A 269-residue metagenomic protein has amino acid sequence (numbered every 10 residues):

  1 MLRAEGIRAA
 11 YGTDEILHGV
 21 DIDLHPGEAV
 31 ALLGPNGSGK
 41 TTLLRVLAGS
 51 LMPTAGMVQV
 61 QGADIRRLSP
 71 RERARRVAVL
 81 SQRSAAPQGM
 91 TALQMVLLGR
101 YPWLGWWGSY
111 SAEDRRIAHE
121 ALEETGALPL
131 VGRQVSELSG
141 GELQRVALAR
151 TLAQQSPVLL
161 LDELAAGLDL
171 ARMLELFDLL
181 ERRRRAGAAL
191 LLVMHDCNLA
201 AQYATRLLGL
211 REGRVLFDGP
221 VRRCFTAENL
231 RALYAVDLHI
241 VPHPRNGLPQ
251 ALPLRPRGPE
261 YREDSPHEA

Functional and structural regions predicted by a protein language model:
L2, L17-G19: Conserved structural motif at the start of ABC-family nucleotide-binding domains
L33-P35: The feature captures the beta-strand-to-loop junction immediately N-terminal to the Walker
A48: Helix-to-loop junction immediately C-terminal to a conserved catalytic motif
G56-D64, R73: Conserved ABC transporter NBD signature motif
S109, Q134-L138, E142: Conserved ABC ATPase signature
L159-E163: Catalytic Walker B motif of ABC-type/P-loop ATPase nucleotide-binding domains
L233-A269: ABC ATPase nucleotide-binding domains
